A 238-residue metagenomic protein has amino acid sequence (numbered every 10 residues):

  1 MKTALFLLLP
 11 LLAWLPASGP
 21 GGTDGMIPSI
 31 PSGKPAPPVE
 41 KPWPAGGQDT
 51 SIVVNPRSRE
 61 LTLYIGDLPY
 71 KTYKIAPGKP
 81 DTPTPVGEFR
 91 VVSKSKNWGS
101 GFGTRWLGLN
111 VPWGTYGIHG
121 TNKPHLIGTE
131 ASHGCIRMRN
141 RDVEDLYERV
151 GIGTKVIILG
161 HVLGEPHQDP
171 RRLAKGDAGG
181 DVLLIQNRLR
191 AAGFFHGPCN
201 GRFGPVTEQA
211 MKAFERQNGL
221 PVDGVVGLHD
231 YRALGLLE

Functional and structural regions predicted by a protein language model:
M1-A4: Positively charged n-region of N-terminal signal peptides that target proteins for export
L7-W14: Bacterial N-terminal signal peptides
G19-E88, V92-W98, F102-L109, L228 (+1 more regions): Cell wall/extracellular polymer interaction/catalysis modules
E40-G47, P83-E88, S95-P198, P221 (+2 more regions): Exported/periplasmic cell-wall-interacting domains
R59, H133, Q209: Short alpha-helical basic/polar micro-motif
L61, I185-L189, N200, A210-E215: Short alpha-helical segments in extracytoplasmic peptidoglycan/chitin-binding modules and envelope-associated proteins
R202-P205: Intrinsically disordered, low-complexity charged/polar segments
T207, A213-E238: Extracellular LysM carbohydrate-binding repeats and other cell-envelope/extracellular binding modules
